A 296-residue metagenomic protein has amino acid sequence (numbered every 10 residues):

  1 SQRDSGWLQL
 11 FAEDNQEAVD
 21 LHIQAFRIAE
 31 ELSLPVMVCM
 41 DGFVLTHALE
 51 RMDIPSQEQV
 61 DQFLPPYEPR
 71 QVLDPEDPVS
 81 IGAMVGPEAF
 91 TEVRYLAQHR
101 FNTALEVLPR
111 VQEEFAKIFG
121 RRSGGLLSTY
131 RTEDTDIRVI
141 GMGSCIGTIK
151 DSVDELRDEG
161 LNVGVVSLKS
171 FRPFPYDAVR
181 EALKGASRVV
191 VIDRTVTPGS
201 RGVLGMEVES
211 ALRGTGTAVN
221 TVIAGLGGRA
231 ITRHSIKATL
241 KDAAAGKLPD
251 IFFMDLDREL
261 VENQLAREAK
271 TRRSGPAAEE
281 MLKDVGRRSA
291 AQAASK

Functional and structural regions predicted by a protein language model:
S1-G42, P66-Y67, T217-R229: Conserved thiamine diphosphate
D20-I23, H47-I54, D151-S152, A178 (+2 more regions): Short acidic, glycine/serine/threonine-rich loops at helix termini
V36-T129: Conformationally flexible catalytic loops at phosphate/diphosphate-handling active centers
V107-G124, G141-I149, L168-Y176: A general structural motif
T129-L161, F174-E181: Redox- and metal-dependent alpha/beta enzyme cores, enriched for Fe-S-associated oxidoreductases and cofactor-handling
E159-R188, T195: Core nucleotide-handling region used for phosphoryl-transfer chemistry
R194-K296: Peripheral docking tails and interdomain loops at the edges of cofactor- or intermediate-handling domains
